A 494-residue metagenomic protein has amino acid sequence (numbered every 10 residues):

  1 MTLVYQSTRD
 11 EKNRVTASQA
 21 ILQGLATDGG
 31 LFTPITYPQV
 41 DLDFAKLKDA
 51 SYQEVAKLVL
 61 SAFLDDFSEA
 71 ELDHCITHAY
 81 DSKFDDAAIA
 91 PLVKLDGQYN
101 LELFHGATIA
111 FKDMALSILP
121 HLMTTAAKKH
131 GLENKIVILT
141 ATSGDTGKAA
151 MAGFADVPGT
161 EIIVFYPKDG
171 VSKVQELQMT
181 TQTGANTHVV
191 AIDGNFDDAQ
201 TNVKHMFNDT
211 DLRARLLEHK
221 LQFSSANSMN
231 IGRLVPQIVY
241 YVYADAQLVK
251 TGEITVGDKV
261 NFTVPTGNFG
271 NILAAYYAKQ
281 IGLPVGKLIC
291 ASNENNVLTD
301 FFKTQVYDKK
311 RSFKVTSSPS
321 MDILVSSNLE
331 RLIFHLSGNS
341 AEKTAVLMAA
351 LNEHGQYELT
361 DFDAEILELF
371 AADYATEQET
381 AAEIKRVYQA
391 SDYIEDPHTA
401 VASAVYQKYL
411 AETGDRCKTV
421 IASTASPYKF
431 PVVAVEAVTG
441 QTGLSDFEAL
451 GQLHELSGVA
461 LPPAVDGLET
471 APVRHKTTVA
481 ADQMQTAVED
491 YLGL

Functional and structural regions predicted by a protein language model:
M1-L494: PLP-dependent amino-acid enzyme catalytic core
